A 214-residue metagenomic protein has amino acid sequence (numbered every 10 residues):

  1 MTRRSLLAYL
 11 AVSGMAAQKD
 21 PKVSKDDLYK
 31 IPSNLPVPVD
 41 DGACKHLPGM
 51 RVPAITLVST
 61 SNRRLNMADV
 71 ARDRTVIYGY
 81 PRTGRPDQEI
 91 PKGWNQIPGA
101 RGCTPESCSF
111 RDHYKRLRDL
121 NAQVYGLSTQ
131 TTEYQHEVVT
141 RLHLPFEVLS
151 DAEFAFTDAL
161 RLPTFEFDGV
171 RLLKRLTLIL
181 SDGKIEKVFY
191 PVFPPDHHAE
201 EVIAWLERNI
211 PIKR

Functional and structural regions predicted by a protein language model:
R3-L7: N-terminal export leaders
Y9-Q18: Hydrophobic h-region of N-terminal signal peptides that target proteins for export in Gram-negative bacteria
Q18-R214: Chalcogenol-based redox active-site neighborhoods
